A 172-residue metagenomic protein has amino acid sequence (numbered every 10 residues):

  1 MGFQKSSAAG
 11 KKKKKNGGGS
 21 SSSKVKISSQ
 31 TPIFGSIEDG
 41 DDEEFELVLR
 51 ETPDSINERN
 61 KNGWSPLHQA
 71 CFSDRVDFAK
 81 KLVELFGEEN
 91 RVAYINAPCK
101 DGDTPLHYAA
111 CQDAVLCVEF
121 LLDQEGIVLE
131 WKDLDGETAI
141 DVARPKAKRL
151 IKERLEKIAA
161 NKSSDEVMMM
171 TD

Functional and structural regions predicted by a protein language model:
M1-P32, E137, D141-D172: Ankyrin-repeat-protein effector appendages
K26, N60, P98-C99, K132-D133: Ankyrin repeat boundary/linker residues
Q30-E38, E46: Amphipathic alpha-helical repeat scaffolds
L47-D54, K80-A93, E119-V128, R154-A160: Ankyrin repeat domain, specifically the short helix-to-loop turn at the C-terminus of the second helix of each repeat
